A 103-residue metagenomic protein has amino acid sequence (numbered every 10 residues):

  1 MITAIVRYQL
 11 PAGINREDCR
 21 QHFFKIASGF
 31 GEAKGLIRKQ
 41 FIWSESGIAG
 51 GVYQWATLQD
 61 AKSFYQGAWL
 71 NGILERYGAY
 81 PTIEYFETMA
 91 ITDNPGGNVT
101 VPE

Functional and structural regions predicted by a protein language model:
M1-I48, L58-Q66, A79-E103: Short S/T/G/P-rich N-terminal loop/turn motif that feeds into the first structured element of a domain
G51-W55: Conserved RNP beta-strands of RNA recognition motif
W69-E75: A common structural junction motif
